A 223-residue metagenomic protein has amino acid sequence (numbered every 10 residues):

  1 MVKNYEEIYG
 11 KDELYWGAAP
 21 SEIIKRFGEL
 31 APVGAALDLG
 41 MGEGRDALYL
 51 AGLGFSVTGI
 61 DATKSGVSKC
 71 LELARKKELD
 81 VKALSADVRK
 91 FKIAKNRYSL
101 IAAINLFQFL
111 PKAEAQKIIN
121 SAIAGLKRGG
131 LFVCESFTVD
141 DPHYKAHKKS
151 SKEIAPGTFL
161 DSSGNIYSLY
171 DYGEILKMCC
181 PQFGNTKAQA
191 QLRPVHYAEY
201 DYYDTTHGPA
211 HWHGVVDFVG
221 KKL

Functional and structural regions predicted by a protein language model:
M1-A31, L37, G42-K92, L110 (+2 more regions): Class I (Rossmann-like) S-adenosyl-L-methionine-dependent methyltransferase catalytic domain, capturing the SAM-binding
G34, S99: Conserved acidic residues
A102: A conserved beta-strand element that flanks and buttresses the S-adenosyl-L-methionine
N105-L106: Short catalytic micro-motifs in class I SAM-dependent methyltransferases
Q116-R128: A short glycine-rich, Lys/Arg-flanked "PGG" loop and its adjoining helix->strand segment in the class I
